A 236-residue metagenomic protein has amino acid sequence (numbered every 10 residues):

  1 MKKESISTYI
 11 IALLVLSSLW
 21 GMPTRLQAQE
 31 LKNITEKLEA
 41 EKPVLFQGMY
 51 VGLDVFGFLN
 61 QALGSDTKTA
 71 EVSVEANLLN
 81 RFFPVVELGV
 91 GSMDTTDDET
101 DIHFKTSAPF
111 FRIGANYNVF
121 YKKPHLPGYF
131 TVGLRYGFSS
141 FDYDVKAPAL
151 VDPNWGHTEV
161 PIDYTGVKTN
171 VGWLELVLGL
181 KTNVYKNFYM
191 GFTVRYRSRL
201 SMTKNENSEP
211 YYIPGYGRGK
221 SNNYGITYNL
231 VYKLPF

Functional and structural regions predicted by a protein language model:
M1-P43, P235-F236: Cleavable N-terminal export/targeting peptides
Q27-E30, K37-Q47, R81, Y121-Y129 (+2 more regions): Short loop/turn motifs that connect adjacent beta-strands in outer-membrane beta-barrel proteins
Q47, D66-A70, S107-F111, G128 (+2 more regions): Residues that define the transmembrane beta-barrel architecture of outer-membrane proteins
G48-D54, G89-D98, D152-V160, E206-Y211: Flexible, solvent-exposed coil segments and beta strand-coil junctions, predominantly the extracellular/periplasmic
G57-N60, D97-F104, F120, V160-G166 (+1 more regions): Extracellular loop and loop/strand-boundary signature of outer-membrane beta-barrel proteins
F58-K68, G89-G91, K220-S221: Solvent-exposed loop/turn segments connecting transmembrane beta-strands in outer-membrane beta-barrel proteins
F82, E87-G156, I226-L234: Gram-negative (and chloroplast) outer-membrane scaffold detector with strong preference for beta-barrel transmembrane
R135-N222, N229-F236: Outer-membrane beta-barrel transmembrane domain signature
